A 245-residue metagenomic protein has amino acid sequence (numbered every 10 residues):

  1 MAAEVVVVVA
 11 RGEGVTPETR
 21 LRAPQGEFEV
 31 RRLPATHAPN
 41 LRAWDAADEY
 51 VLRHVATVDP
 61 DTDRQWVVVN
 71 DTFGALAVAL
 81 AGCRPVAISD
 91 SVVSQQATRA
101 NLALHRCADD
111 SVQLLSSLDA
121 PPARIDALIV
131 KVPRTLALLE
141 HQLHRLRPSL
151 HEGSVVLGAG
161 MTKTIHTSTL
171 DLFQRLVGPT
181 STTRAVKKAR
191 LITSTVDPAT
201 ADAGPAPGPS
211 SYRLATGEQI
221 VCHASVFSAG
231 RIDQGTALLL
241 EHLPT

Functional and structural regions predicted by a protein language model:
V5, G12-R22, R134-A215: N-terminal auxiliary segments of SAM/dcSAM-dependent transferases
P34-V58, K187-T245: SAM-dependent Rossmann-like transferase core, predominantly class I methyltransferases with a strong bias toward
D61-F73, T245: Conserved class I S-adenosyl-L-methionine
F73-C83: Conserved SAM-binding loop of SAM-dependent methyltransferases across substrates and taxa, primarily the Class I
P85-D90: Conserved SAM-binding motif I beta-strand of class I
T98-R99: Conserved SAM-binding loop
C107-S117: Conserved SAM-binding strand-loop segment of SAM-dependent methyltransferases
L118-A127: A short acidic, Gly/Pro-enriched loop at the edge of an enzyme's catalytic core that lines a small-molecule cofactor
